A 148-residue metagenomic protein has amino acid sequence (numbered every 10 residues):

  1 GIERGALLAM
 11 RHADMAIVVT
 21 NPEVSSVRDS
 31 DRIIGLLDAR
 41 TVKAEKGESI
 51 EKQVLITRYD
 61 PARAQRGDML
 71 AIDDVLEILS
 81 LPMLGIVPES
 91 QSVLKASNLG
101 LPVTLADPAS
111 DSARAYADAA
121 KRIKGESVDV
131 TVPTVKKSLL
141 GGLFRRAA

Functional and structural regions predicted by a protein language model:
G1-L84, K95: Conserved catalytic-core segment of NTP-binding enzymes
G5, S30, A62, S90 (+3 more regions): Surface-exposed loop/turn and secondary-structure junction residues enriched for glycine/proline
A39-V42, S80, E89, K121-D129: Generic secondary-structure signature for well-ordered alpha-helical cores
V75-T104, Y116: Beta-strand-loop-alpha "switch" segments that mediate conformational coupling across diverse proteins
L99-A148: NTP-binding/hydrolysis catalytic cores, primarily Walker-type P-loop NTPases
